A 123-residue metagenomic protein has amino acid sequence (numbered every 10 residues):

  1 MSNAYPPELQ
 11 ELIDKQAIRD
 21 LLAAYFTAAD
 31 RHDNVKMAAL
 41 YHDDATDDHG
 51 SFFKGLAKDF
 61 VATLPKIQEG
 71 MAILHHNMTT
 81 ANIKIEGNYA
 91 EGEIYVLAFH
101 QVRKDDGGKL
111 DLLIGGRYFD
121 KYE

Functional and structural regions predicted by a protein language model:
M1-R31, V35, A39-D43: Short, low-complexity N-terminal intrinsically disordered segments enriched in polar/charged residues
E8, L12, S51-K54, K109: Charge-dense, low-complexity intrinsically disordered segments
A17, H75, L113-I114: Short, glycine/acidic-rich beta->alpha junctions
D20, M78, R117: Short, conserved clusters of charged catalytic residues that mark active-site and nucleotide-handling motifs
N34-Q101: A solvent-exposed, acidic/Ser-Thr-rich amphipathic alpha-helical stretch
Y89-E123: Exposed beta-sheet edge and beta->alpha loop/turn motif
